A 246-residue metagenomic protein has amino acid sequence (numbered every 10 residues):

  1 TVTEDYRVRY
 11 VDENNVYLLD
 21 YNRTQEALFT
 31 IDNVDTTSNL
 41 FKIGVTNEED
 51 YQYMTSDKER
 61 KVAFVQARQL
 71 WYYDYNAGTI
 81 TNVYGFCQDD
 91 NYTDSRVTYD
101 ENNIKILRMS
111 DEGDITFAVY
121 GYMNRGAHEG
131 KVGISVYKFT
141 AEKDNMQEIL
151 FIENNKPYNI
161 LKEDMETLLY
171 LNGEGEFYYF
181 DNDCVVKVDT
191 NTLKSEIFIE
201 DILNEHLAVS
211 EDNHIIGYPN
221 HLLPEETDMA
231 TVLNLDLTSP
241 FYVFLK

Functional and structural regions predicted by a protein language model:
V2, V11-T79, E101, E163: Low-complexity, intrinsically disordered terminal/linker segments enriched in charged and Gly/Pro repeats
V2-Y17, K131-D144, L235: A short, surface-exposed beta-strand/turn
N14, E59-R60, E112-I115, G173-G175 (+1 more regions): Short coil/turn segments that connect the beta-strands within blades of beta-propeller domains
T24-I43, T81-D100, D144-E163, L245: Surface-exposed loop and turn segments in beta-propeller and other repeat-based domains that flank or scaffold
L28, A67-N76, M123-T140, F180-D189 (+1 more regions): Structural motif
N47-M54, Y92-R108, N155-L169, E200-N213 (+1 more regions): Repeated scaffold domains used in trafficking and secretory/extracellular systems, primarily beta-propellers
A63-F64, T116-V119, Y178-Y179, I215-Y218: Residue position within the beta-strands of beta-propeller blades
A77-T79, A141-K143, T192-K194, L237-S239: Short coil turn/linker residues within repeat-based beta-strand modules
